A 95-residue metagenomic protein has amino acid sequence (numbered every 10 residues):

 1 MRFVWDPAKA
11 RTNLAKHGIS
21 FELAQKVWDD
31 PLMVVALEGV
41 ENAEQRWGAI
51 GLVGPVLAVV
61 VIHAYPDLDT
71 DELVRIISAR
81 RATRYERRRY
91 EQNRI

Functional and structural regions predicted by a protein language model:
M1-I95: Ribonuclease/tRNase effector modules and their secretory precursors
